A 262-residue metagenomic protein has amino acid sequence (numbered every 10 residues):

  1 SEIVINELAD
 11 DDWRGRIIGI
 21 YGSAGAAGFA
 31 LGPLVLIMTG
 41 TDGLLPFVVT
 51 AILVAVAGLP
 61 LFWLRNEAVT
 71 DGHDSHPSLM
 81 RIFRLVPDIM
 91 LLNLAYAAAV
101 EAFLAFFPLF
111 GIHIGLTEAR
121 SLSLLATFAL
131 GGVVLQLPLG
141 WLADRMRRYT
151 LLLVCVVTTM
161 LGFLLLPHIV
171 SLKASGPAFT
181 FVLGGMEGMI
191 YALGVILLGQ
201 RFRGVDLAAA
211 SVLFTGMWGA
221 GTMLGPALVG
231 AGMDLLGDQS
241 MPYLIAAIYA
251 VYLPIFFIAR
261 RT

Functional and structural regions predicted by a protein language model:
S1-A9, M189-F202: Intracellular juxtamembrane helix-capping segments at the cytosolic ends of symmetry-related transmembrane helices
S1-S23: Cytoplasmic helix-loop-helix junction between adjacent transmembrane helices in 12-TM secondary transporters
Y21-F62: Helix-loop-helix hairpin linking two adjacent transmembrane segments in secondary transporters
M38-I52, A231-Y249: A membrane-interface helix-boundary motif in multi-pass transporters
G40, L135-R147, M233-D234: Helix-to-loop junctions at the C-terminal end of transmembrane segments in multipass secondary transporters
A51-D71, I255-A259: C-terminal membrane-cytosol helix-exit motif in multi-pass small-molecule transporters
T150-L165, A246: Structural signature of the two symmetry-related core transmembrane helices
V205-D234: A late C-terminal transmembrane helix in Major Facilitator Superfamily
